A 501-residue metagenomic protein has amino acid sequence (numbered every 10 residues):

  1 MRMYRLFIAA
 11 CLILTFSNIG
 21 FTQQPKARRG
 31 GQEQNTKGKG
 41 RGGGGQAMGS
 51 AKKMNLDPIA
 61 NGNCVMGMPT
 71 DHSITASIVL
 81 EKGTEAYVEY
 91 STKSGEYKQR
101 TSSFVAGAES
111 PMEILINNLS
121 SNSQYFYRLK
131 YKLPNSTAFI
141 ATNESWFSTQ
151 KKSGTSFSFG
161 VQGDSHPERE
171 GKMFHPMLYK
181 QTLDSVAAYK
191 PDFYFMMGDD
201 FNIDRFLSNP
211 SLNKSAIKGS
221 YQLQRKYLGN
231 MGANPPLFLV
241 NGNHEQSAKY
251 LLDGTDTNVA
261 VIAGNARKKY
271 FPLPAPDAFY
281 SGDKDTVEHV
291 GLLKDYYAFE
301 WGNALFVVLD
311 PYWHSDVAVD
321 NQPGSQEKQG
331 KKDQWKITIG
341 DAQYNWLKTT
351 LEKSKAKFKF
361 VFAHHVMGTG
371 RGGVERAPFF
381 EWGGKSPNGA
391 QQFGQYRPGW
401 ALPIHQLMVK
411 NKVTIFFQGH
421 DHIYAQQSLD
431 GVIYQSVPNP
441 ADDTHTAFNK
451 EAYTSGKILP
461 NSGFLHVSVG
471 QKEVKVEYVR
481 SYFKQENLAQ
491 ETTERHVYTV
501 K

Functional and structural regions predicted by a protein language model:
M1-I8: Bacterial N-terminal signal peptides that target proteins for export
I8-S17: Bacterial N-terminal signal peptides
F21-S50: Disordered, low-complexity segments in secreted/periplasmic proteins that are enriched in proline
G42-F448, G456-L459, H466-K501: Metal-dependent phosphoester/phosphodiester hydrolase catalytic core
